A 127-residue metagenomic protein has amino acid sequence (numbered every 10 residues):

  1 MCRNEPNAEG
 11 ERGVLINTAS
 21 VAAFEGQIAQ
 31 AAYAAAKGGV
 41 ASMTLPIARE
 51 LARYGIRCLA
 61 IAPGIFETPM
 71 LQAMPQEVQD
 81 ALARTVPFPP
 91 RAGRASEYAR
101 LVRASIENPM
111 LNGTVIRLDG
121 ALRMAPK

Functional and structural regions predicted by a protein language model:
M1-E11: A short helix-coil junction within the Rossmann-fold of NAD(P)-dependent oxidoreductases
S20: Residue(s) in the substrate-gating loop at a strand-loop-helix junction that position the organic substrate next
E25-A31, Y54: Active-site loop immediately N-terminal to the catalytic Tyr-X3-Lys motif of short-chain dehydrogenase/reductase
A36, T44: Active-site helix of classical SDR
R49-E50: Alpha-helical segment proximal to the catalytic Tyr-Lys
A62-A73: Short, flexible catalytic-loop segment of classical short-chain dehydrogenase/reductase
E77-E97: Catalytic Tyr-x(3-8)-Lys segment
R94-L118, R123: C-terminal substrate-recognition "lid" of short-chain dehydrogenase/reductases
